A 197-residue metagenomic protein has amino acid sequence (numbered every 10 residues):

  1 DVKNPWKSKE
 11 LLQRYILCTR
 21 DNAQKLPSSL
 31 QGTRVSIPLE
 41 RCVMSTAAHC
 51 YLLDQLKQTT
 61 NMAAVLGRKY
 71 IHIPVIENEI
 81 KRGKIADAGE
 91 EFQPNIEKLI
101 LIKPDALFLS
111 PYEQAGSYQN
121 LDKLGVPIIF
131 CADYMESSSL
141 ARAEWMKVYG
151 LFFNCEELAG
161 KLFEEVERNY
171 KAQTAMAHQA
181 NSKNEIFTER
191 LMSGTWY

Functional and structural regions predicted by a protein language model:
N4-I100, A106-E113: A short, structured surface patch at a secondary-structure boundary
K84, N95-E97, D105-W196: Extracytoplasmic substrate-binding proteins
